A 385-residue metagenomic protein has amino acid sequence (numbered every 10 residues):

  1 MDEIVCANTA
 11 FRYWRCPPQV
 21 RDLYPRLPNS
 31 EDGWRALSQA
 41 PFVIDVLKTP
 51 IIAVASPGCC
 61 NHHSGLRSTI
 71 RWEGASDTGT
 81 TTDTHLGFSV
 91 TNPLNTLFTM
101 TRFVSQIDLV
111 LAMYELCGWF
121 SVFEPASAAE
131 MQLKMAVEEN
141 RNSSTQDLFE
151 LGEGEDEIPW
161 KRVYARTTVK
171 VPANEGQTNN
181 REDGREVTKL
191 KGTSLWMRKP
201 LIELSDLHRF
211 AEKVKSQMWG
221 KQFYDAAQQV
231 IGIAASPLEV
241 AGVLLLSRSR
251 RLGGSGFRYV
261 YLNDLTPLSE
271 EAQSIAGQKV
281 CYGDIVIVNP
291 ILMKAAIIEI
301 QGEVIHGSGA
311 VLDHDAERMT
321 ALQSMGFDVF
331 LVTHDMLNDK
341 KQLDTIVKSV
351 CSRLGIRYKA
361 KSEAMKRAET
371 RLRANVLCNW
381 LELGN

Functional and structural regions predicted by a protein language model:
M1-M218, Y358, S362, T370-N385: Short gly/ser-rich loop at a beta-strand->alpha-helix junction or flexible surface loop bordering the NTP-binding
A136, N140-R141, F149-N385: Surface segments flanking catalytic/ligand-binding clefts of nucleic-acid enzymes
